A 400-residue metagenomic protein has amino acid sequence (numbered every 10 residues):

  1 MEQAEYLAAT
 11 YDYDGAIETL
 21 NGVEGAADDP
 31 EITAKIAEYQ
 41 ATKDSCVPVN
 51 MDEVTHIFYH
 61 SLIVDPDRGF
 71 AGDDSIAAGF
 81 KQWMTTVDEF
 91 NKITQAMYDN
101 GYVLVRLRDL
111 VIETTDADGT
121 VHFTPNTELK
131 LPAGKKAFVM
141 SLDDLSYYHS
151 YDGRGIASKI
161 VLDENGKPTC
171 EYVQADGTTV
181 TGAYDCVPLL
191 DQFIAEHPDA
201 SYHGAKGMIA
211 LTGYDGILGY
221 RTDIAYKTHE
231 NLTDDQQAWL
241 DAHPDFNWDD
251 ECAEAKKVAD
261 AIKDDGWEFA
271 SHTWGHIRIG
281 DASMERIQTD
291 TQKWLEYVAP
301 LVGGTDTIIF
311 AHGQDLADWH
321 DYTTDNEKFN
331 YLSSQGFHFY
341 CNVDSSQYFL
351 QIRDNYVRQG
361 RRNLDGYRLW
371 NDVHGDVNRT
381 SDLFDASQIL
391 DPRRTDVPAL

Functional and structural regions predicted by a protein language model:
A8-A9: Hydrophobic/aromatic side-chain positions at a characteristic register within alpha-helices of tetratricopeptide repeats
I17-L20, G25-A26, T42-L110, P125-M140 (+4 more regions): C-terminal active-site subregion of NodB/CE4 polysaccharide deacetylases
D29-S45: TPR/TPR-like alpha-solenoid helical repeat scaffolds
D52-G69, G119-T124, L131-F138, L145-A317 (+1 more regions): Metal-dependent polysaccharide deacetylase catalytic core of the NodB/CE4 family, i.e., the active-site-bearing domain
V111-I112, D116: Functional beta-strand-loop-alpha-helix junction segments that form "active/interaction loops" within catalytic
